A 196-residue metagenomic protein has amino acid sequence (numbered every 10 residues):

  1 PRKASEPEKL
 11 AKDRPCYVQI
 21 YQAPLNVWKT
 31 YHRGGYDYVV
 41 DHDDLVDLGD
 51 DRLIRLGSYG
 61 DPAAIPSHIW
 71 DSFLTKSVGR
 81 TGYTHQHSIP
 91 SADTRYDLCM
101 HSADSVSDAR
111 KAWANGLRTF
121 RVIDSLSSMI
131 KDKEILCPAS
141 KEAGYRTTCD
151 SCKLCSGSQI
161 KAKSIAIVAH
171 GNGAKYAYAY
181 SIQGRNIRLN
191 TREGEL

Functional and structural regions predicted by a protein language model:
P1-L196: Class I S-adenosyl-L-methionine
